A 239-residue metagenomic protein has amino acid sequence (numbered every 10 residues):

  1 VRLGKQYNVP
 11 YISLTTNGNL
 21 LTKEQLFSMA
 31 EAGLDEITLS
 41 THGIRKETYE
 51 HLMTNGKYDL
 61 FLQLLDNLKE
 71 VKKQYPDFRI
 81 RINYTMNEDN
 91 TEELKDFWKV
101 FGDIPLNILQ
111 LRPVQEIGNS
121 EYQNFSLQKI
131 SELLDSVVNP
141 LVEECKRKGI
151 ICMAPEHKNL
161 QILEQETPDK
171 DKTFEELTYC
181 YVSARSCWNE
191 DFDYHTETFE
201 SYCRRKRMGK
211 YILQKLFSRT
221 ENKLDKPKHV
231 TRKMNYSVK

Functional and structural regions predicted by a protein language model:
V1-G43: Conserved SAM/AdoMet-binding glycine-rich loop
F27-V238: Radical SAM enzyme [4Fe-4S]-AdoMet core and its adjacent flexible, acidic and glycine-rich loops/tails across
